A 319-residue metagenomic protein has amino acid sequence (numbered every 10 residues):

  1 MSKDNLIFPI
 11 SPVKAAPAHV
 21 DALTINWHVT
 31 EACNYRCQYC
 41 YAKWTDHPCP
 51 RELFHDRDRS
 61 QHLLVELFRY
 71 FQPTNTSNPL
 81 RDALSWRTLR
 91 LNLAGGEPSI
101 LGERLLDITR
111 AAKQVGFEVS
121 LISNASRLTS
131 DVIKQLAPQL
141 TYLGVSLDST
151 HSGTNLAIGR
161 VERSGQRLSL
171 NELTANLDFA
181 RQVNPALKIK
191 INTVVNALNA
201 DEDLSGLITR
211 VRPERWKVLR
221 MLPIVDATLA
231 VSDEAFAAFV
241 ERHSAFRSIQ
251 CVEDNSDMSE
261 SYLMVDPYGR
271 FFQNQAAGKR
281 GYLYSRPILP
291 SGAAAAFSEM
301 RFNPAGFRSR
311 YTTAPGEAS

Functional and structural regions predicted by a protein language model:
D4-G95, S99-S120, S130-K134: Conserved alpha-helical substructure of the radical SAM core
I25, L91-L93, V119-L121, L143-V145 (+2 more regions): Hydrophobic faces of well-ordered beta-strands that scaffold small-molecule active sites in alpha/beta enzyme cores
T45, G96, A125, D148 (+1 more regions): Flexible loop residues that form catalytic and substrate-binding hotspots at small-molecule/glycan-binding clefts
C49, H55, S152-F272, A276 (+1 more regions): Radical SAM enzyme [4Fe-4S]-AdoMet core and its adjacent flexible, acidic and glycine-rich loops/tails across
H62, E66, E103-Q114, D131 (+5 more regions): Alpha-helical scaffolding segments of alpha/beta enzyme cores, especially the outer helices of TIM-barrel or partial
R87-L89, V115-F117, Q139-T141, P185-L187 (+1 more regions): Short, well-ordered coil/turn segments that N-cap beta-strands
P98-S99, S123-L128, V195-N199: Short beta->alpha connector loops
D131-T150, L207-V218: Structural recognition of alpha->loop->beta junctions
